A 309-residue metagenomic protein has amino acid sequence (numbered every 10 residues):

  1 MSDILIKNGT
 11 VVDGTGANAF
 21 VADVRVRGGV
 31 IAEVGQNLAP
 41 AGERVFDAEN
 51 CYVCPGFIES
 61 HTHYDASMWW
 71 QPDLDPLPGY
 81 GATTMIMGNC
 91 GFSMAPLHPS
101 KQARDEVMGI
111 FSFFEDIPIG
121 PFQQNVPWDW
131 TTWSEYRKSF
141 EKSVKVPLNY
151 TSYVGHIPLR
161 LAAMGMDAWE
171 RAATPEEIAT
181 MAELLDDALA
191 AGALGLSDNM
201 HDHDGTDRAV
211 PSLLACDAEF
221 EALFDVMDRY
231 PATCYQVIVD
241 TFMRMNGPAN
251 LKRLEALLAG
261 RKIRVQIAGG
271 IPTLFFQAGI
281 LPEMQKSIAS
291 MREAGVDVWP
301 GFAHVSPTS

Functional and structural regions predicted by a protein language model:
S2-L5, V11-G56: Histidine-rich, glycine-flanked metal-binding segment
I4-I6, A39-G88: Replace "His-x-His-based motif
L5, R25, E59, I86 (+5 more regions): Structured core elements
G9, G29, N50, H61 (+3 more regions): Divalent metal-coordination and catalytic microenvironments
Q36, C90-G91, H201, D240: Short, ordered loop/turn segments at secondary-structure junctions
C54-H63, D167-E170, I267-P272: Short, basic, glycine/proline-bearing loop/turn elements
W70-G195: Divalent-metal coordination cores built from histidine and acidic residues
S134-K145, R171-S309: Histidine/acidic residue-rich metal-binding segments in metalloenzymes
